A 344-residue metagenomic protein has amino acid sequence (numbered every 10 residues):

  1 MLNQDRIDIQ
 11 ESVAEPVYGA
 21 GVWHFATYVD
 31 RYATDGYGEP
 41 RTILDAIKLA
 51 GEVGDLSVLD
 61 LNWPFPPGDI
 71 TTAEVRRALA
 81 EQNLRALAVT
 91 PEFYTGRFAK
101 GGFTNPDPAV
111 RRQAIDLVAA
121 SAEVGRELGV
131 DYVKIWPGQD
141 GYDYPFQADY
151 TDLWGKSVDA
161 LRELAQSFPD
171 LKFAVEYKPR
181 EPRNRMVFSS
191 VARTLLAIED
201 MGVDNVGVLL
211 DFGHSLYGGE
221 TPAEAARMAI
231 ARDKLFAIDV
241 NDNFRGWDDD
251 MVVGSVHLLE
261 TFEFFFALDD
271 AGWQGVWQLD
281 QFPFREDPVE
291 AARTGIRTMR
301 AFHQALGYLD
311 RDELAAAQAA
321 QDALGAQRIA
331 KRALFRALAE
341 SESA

Functional and structural regions predicted by a protein language model:
M1-A120, R126, V203-N205, R300-A344: N-terminal pre-domain/capping segments
L2-S12, E81, R85-A86, R97-G207 (+2 more regions): Active-site acidic/histidine proton-transfer and metal-coordination neighborhood in alpha/beta enzyme cores
Q4-R6, L44-G51, T72-L79, V118-A122 (+5 more regions): Generic structural signal for well-ordered alpha-helices, preferentially at hydrophobic/aromatic core positions
P16-V22, S57-L61, A86-P91, V133-I135 (+4 more regions): Hydrophobic faces of well-ordered beta-strands that scaffold small-molecule active sites in alpha/beta enzyme cores
W23-F25, N62-P66, P91-Y94, G138-D140 (+4 more regions): Active-site beta-loop-alpha junctions enriched in small/polar residues
A26-R41, N105, A148, N184-L195 (+3 more regions): Gly/Pro-rich active-site loop or hairpin
V53-L56, L128, F168, A271: Structural motif
D270-Q318: A contiguous, mid-protein "functional segment" used to position or interact with cofactors/ions or partner subunits
